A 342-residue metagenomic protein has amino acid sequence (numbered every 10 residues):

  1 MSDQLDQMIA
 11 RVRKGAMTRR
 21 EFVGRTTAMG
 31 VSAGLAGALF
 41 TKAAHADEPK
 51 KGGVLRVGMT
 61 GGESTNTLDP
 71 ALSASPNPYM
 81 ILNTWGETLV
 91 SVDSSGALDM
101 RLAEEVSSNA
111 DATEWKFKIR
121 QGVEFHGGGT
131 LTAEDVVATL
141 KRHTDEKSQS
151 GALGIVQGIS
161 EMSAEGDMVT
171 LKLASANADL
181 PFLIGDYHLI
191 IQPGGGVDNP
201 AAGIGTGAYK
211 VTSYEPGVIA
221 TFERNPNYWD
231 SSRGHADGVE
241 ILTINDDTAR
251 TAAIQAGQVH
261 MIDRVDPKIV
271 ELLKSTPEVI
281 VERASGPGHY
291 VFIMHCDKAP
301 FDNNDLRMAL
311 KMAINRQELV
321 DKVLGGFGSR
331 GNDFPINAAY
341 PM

Functional and structural regions predicted by a protein language model:
M1-E21, A28: N-terminal secretory signal peptides
R56, T132-T139, G166-T170, G207-A208 (+4 more regions): Alpha-helical secondary-structure segments
G58-A110, K141, I204-T206: N-terminal lobe/hinge region of extracytoplasmic solute-binding protein
D93-A97, I184-E240, D246-T248: Gly/Pro-rich hinge or "lid" segments in bacterial periplasmic/extracellular proteins
E104-Q149, T170, A253, P300: Aromatic- and charge-enriched surface segment that lines or borders ligand/interaction sites
K118, G151-P193: Surface-exposed binding/hinge segments that line and control ligand-binding clefts or catalytic entry sites
H143, E161-S163, T212-E223, E240-K298 (+1 more regions): Extracellular/periplasmic solute-recognition and catalytic clefts
R330-M342: Structural transition elements
